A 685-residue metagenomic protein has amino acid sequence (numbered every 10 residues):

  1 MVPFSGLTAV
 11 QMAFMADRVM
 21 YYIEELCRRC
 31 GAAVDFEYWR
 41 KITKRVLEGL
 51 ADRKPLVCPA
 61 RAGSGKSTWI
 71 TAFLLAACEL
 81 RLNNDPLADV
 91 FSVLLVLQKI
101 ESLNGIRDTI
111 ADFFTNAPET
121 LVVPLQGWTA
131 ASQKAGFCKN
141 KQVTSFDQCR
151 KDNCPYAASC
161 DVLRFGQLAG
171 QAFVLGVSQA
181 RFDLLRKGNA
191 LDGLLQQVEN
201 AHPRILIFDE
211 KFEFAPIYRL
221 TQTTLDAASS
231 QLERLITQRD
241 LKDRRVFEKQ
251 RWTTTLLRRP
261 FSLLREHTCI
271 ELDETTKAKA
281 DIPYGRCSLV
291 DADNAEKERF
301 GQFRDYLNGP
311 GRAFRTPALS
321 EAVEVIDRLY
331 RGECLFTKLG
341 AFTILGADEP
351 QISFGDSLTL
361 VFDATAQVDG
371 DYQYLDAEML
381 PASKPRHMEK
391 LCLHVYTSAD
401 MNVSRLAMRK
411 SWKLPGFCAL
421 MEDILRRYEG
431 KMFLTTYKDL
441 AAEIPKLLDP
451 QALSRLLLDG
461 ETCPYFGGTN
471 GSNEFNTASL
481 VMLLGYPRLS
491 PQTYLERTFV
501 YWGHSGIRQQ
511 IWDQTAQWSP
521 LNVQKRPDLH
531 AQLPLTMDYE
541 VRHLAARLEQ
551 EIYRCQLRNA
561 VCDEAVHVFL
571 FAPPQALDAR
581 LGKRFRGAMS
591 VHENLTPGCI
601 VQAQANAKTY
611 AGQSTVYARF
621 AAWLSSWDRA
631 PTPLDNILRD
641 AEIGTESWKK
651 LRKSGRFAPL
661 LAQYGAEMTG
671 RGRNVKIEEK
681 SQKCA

Functional and structural regions predicted by a protein language model:
M1-A685: ASCE RecA-like P-loop NTPase motor cores that couple ATP hydrolysis to mechanical translocation on nucleic acids
